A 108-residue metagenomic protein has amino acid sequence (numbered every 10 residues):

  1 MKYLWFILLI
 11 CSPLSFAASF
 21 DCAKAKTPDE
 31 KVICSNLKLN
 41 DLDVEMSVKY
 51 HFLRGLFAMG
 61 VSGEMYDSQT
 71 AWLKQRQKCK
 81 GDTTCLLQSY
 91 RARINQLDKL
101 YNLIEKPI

Functional and structural regions predicted by a protein language model:
W5-L8, P13-A17: Sec/Tat signal peptide C-region and signal peptidase I cleavage site
F16-I108: N-terminal alpha-helical modules
